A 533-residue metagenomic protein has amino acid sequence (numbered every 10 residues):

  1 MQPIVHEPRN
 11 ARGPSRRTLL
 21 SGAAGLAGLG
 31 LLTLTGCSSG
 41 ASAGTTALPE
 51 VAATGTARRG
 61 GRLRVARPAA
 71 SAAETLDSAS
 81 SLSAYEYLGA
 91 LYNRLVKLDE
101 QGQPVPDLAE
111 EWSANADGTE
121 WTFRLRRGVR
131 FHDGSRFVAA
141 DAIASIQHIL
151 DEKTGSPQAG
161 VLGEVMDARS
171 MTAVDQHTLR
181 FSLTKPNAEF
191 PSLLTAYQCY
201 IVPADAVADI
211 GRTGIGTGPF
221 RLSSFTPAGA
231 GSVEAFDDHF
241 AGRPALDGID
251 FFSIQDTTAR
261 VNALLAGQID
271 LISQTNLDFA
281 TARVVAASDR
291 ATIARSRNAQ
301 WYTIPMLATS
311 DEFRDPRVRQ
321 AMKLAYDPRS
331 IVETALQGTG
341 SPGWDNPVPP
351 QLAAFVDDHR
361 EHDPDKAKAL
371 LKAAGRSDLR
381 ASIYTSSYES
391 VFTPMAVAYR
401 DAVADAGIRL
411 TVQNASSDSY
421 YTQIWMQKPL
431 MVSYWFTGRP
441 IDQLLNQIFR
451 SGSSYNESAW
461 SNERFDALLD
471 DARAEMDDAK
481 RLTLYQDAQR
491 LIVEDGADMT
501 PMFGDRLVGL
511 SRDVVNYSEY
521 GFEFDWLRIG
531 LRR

Functional and structural regions predicted by a protein language model:
M1-P14, G25-L32: N-terminal secretory signal peptides
A66-A116, Q147, T213-G216: N-terminal lobe/hinge region of extracytoplasmic solute-binding protein
Q103, Q176, N187-P244, G248: Gly/Pro-rich hinge or "lid" segments in bacterial periplasmic/extracellular proteins
R124, A159-P203: Surface-exposed binding/hinge segments that line and control ligand-binding clefts or catalytic entry sites
A208, F236-A282, R409: Ligand-site clamp/hinge motif
T309-Q351, P394-M395, I492-A497: Periplasmic-binding protein-like
Q337-A373, E389-F392: Structural transition elements
D405, R409-S419, N446-R512, R533: Extracytoplasmic/peripheral linker and loop segments enriched in polar/acidic and small residues with frequent Thr/Pro
